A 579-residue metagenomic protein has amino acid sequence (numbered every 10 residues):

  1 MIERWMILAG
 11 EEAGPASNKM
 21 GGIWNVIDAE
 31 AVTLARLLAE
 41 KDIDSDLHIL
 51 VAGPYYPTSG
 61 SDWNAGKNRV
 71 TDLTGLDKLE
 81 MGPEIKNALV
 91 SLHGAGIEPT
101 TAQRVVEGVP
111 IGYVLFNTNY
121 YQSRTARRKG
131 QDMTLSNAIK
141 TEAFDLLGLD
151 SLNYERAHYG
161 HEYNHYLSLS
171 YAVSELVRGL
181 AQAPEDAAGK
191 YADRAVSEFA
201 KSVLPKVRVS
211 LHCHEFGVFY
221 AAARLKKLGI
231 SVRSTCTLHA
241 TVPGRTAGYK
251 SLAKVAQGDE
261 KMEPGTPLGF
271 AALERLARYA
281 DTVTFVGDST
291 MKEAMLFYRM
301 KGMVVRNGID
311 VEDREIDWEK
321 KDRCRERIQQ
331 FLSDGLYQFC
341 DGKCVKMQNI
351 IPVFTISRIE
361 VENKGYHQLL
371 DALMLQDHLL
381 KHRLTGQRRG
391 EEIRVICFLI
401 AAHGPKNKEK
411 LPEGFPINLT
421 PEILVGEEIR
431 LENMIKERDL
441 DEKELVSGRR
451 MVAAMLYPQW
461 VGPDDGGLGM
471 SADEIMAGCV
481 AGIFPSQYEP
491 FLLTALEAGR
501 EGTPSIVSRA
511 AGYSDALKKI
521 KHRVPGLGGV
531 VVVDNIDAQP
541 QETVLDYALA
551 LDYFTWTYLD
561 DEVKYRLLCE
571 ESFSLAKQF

Functional and structural regions predicted by a protein language model:
M1-F579: Catalytic cores of nucleotide-sugar-dependent glycosyltransferases that transfer UDP/GDP/TDP-activated
